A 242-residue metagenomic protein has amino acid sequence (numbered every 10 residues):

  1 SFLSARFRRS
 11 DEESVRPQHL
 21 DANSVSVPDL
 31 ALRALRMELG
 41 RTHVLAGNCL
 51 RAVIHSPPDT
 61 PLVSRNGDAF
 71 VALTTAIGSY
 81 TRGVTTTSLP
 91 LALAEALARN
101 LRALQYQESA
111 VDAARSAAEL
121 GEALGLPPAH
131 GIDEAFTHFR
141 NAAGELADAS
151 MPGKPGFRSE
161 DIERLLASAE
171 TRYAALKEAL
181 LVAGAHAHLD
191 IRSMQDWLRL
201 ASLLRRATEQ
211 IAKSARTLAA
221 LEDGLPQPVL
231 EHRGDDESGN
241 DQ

Functional and structural regions predicted by a protein language model:
S1-Q242: Cytosolic, long alpha-helical scaffolding segments
